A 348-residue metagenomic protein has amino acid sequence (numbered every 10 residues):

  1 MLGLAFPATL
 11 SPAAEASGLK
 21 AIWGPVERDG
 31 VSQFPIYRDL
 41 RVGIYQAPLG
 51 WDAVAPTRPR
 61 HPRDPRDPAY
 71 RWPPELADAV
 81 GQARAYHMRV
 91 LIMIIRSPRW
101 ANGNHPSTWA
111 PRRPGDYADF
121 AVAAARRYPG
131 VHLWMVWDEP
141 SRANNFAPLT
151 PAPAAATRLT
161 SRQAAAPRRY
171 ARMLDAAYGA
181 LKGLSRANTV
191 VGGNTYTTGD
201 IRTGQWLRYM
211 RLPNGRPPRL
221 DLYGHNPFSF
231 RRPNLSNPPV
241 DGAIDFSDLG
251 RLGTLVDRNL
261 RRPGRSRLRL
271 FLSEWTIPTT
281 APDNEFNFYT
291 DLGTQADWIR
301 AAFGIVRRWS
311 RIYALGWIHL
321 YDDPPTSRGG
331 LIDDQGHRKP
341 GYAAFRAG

Functional and structural regions predicted by a protein language model:
M1-A8: Bacterial N-terminal signal peptides
A13-G50: Boundary/entry segment of secreted carbohydrate-active catalytic domains
A14-A16, R38-D39, R84-A85, R127-P129 (+4 more regions): Extracellular/periplasmic catalytic domains that process cell-envelope and extracellular macromolecules
K20, G43, H132, D221 (+1 more regions): Short acidic/polar active-site loop segments enriched in Thr and Asp
G30-V31, G81, P114, A118 (+1 more regions): Noncatalytic carbohydrate-binding groove/subsite architecture in carbohydrate-active enzymes
Q33, E75, A79, F120 (+6 more regions): Alpha-helical packing segments of well-folded alpha/beta enzyme cores
L40-T198, F230, I277-P282, I318-Y321 (+1 more regions): Substrate-binding cleft and catalytic face of glycoside hydrolase catalytic domains, especially the flexible beta-alpha
L91, F120, A124, V131-H132 (+1 more regions): Substrate-binding cleft of secreted/luminal carbohydrate-active enzymes
